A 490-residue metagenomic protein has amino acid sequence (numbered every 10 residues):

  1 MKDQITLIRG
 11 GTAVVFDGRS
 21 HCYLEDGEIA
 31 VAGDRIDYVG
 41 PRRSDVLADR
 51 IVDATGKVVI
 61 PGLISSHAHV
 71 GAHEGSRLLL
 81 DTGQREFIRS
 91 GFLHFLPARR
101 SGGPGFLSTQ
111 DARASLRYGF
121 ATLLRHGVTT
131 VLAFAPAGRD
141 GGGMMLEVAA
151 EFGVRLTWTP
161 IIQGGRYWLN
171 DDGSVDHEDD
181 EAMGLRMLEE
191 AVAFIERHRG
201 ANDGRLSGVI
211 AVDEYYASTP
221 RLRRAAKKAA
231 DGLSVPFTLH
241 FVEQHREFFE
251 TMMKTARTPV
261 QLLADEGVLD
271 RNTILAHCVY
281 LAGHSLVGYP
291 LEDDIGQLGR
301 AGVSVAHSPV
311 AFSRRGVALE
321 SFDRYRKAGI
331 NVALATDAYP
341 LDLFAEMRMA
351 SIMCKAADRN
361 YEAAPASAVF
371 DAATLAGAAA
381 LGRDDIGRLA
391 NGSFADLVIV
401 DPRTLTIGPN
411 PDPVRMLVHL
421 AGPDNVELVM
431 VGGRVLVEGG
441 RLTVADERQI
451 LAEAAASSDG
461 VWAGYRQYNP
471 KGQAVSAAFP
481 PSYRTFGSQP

Functional and structural regions predicted by a protein language model:
M1-V46, K57-V59, P480: N-terminal metal-binding scaffold of metallo-dependent hydrolase/deaminase domains
Q4-G10, D45-S90, R117, A121-R125: Replace "His-x-His-based motif
V14-D26, V39, Y289, R315-V317 (+2 more regions): Acidic, glycine-enriched loop/beta-strand segments at the rims of small-molecule binding/catalytic pockets
D17, F394-L451: C-terminal cap of metal-dependent C-N hydrolases
S76-A112, G165-A182, H245-T273, S285-V287 (+3 more regions): Active-site gating loops and adjacent loop-to-helix segments of metal-dependent hydrolytic enzymes
L78-R155, M187-D203, A455-S457: Alpha-helical scaffold segments that flank or form the walls of functional sites
D140, M145-H284: Metal-coordinating catalytic core of metallo-dependent amide/deamination hydrolases
D265-N272, E320-T404, L420-A421: His/Asp/Glu-enriched, well-ordered alpha-helical/loop segment that forms or immediately abuts the divalent-metal
